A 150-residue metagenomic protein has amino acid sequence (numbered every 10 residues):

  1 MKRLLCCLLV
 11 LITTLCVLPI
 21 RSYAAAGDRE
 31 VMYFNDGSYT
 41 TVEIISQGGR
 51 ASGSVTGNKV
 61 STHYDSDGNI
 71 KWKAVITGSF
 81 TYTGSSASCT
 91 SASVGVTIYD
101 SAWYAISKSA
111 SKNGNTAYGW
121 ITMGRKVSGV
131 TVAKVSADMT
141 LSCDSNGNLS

Functional and structural regions predicted by a protein language model:
M1-N69: N-terminal prepro-regions of secreted/extracellular proteins
I45-S150: Mature secreted bioactive peptide module from preproproteins
